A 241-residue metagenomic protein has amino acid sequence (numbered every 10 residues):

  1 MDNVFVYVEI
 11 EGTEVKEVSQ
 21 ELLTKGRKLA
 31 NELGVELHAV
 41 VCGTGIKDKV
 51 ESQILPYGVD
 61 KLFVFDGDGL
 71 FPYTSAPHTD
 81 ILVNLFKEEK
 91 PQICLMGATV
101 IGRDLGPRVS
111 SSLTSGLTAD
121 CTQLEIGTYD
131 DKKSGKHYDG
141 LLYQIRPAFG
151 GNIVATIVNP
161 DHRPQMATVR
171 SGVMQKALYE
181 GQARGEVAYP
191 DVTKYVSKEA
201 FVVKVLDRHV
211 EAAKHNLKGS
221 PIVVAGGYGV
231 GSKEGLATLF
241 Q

Functional and structural regions predicted by a protein language model:
M1-Q241: N-terminal glycine-rich FAD/FM-binding segment characteristic of electron-transfer flavoproteins
